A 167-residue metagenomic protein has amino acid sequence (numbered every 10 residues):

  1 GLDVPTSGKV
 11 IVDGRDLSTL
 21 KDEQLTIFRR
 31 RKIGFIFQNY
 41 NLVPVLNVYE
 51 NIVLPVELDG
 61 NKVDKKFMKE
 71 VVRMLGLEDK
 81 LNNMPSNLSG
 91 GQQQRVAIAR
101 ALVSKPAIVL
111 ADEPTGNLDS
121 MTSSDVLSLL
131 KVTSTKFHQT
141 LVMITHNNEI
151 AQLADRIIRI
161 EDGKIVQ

Functional and structural regions predicted by a protein language model:
G1-L153, I157-R159: ABC family nucleotide-binding domain
I157-Q167: H-loop (His-switch) and adjacent beta-strand-loop-beta switch element of ABC-type ATPase nucleotide-binding domains
